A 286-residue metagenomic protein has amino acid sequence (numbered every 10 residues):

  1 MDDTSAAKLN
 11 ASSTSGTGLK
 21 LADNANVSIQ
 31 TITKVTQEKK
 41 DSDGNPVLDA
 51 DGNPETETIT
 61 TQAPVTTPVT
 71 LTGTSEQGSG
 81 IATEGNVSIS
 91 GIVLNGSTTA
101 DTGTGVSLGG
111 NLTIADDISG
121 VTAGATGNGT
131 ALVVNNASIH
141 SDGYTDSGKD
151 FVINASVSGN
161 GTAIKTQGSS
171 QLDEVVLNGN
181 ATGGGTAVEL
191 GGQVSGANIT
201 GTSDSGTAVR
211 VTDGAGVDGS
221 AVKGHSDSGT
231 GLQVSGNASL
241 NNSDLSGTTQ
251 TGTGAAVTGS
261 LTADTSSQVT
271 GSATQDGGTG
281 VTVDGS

Functional and structural regions predicted by a protein language model:
M1-G16, K20-L21, E57-G78, G85-G103 (+8 more regions): Beta-strand-rich solenoid/repeat architectures in extracellular/passenger domains of polysaccharide-targeting enzymes
T31-V47, G52-T67: Serine/threonine-rich low-complexity intrinsically disordered regions
V106: Small/polar glycine-rich anion-binding or flexible loop at a beta-alpha turn
G109: Conserved acidic
